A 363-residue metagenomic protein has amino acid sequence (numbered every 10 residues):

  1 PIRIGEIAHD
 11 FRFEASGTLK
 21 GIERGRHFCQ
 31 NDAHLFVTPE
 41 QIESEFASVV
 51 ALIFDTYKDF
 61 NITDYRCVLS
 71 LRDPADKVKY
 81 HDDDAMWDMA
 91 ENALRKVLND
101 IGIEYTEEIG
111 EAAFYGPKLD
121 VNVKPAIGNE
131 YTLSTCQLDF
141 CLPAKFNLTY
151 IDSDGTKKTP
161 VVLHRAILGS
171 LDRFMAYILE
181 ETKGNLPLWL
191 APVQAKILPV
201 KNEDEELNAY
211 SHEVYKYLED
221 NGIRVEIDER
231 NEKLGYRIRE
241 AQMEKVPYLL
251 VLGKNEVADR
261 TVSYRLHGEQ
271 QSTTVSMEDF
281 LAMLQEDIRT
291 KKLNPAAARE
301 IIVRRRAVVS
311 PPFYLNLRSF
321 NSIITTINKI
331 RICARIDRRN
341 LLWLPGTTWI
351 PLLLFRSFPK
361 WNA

Functional and structural regions predicted by a protein language model:
P1-V309: NTP/phosphate- and nucleic-acid-binding module
R306-P311, N340, W361: Intrinsic, low-complexity polybasic segments
P311-P312, R338, I350-P351: Short, low-complexity intrinsically disordered segments enriched in A/P/G/S/L with frequent Arg, especially at protein
Y314-N316, N321, N328, D337-N340: Intrinsic-disorder-associated, low-complexity terminal segments enriched in Asp/Asn/His/Tyr and depleted of Lys/Arg
I327-N328, F358: Short, intrinsically disordered low-complexity segments enriched in Ser/Thr with adjacent Pro
L352-N362: Short, intrinsically disordered C-terminal tails of secreted or membrane-associated proteins
